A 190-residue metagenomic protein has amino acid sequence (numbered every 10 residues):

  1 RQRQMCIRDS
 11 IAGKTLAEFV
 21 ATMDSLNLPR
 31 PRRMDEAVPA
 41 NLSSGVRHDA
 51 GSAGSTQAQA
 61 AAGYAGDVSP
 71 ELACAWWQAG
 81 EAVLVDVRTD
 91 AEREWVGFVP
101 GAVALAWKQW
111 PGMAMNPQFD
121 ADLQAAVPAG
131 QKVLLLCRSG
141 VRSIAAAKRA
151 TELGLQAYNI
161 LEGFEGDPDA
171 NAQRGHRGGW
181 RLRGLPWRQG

Functional and structural regions predicted by a protein language model:
Q2-C6: Short, small-residue-biased leader/transition segments that mark boundaries at the very start of proteins
I11-D35, A50-A82, D90-K132, S143-G190: Rhodanese-like catalytic fold shared by cysteine-dependent sulfurtransferases and DSP/PTP-type phosphatases
M34-A40, S139: Charged/polar, low-hydrophobicity segments characteristic of intrinsically disordered regions and flexible loops
P39-A50: Short, amphipathic C-terminal "tail helix"
D86, G140: Conserved G/P- and acidic residue-centered "switch" motifs that form tight phosphate/ATP-binding loops in soluble
L135-L136: Short, surface-exposed ligand- or partner-binding patches at beta-edge/loop junctions that are enriched in aromatics
